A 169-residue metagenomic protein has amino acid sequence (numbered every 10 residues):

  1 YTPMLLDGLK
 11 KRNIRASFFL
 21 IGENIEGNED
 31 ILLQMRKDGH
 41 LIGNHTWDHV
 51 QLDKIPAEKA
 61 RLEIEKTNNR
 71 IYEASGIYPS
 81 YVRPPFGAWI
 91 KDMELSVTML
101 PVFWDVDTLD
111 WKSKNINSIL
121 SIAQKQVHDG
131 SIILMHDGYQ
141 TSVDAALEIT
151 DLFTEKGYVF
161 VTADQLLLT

Functional and structural regions predicted by a protein language model:
Y1, E26, H49-L52, A88-D92 (+2 more regions): Active-site environment of divalent metal-dependent phosphoester hydrolases
Y1-K66, R70-E73, I77-Y78, E148-L152 (+2 more regions): Active-site beta->alpha N-cap acidic-glycine motif
P3, D7, K91, L95 (+2 more regions): Alpha-helical elements of the RecA-like P-loop NTPase motor core of helicases
A16-L20, L41-N44, S80-R83, L100-D105 (+2 more regions): Structural recognition of the beta-strand scaffold that forms the well-ordered cores of secreted hydrolase catalytic
I21-E23, W47, P85-G87, V106-L109 (+2 more regions): Active-site beta-loop-alpha junctions enriched in small/polar residues
A57-L62, N117, Q140-V143: Non-membrane alpha-helical structural segments and their capping/turn regions in soluble enzymes
Y78, A88-Q126, Y158-T169: His/Asp/Glu-enriched short active-site or ligand-binding loop at hydrolase and phosphoryl-transfer sites
Q126-D164: Catalytic grooves of carbohydrate-active enzymes
